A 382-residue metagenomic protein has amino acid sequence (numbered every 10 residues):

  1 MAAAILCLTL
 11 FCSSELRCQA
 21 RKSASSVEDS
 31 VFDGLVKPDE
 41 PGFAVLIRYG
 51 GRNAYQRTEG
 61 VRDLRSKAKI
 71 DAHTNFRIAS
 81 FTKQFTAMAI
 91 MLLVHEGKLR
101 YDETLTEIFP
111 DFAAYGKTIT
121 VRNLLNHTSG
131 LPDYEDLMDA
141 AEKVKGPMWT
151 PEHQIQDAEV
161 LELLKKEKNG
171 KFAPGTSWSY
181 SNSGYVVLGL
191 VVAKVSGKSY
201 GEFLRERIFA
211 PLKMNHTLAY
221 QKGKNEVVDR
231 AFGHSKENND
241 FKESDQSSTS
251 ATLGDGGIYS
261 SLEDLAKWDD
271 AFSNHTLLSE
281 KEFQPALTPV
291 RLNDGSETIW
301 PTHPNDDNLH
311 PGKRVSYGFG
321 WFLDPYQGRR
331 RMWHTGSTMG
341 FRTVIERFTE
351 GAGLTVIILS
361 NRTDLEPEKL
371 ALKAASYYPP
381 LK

Functional and structural regions predicted by a protein language model:
M1-I70, F76, L92-R100, L125-P132 (+4 more regions): N-terminal leader/targeting segments and the immediately adjacent pre-domain N-terminus
Q19-R57, A193-E206, A210, V228 (+1 more regions): Catalytic loop of the DD-peptidase/beta-lactamase superfamily, centered on the K-T-G motif and neighboring
V31, A89, T120, E159-V160 (+4 more regions): Hydrophobic alpha-helical segments typical of transmembrane helices and their membrane-interface/capping positions
G42-L46, D136-L137, T176-W178, T217-A219 (+1 more regions): Surface-exposed patches in mature extracellular/periplasmic domains of secreted proteins
V45-R52, R77-R100, T104, L124 (+5 more regions): Alpha-helical scaffold elements that line and support the substrate/ligand-binding pocket of soluble hydrolases
A54, F112-T120, G130-L137, P211-Q221 (+1 more regions): Secretory-pathway/luminal and periplasmic proteins that interact with or process carbohydrate-rich
Q56-E59, Y134-A140, R205, A219-G223 (+1 more regions): Short, solvent-exposed loop/turn and secondary-structure capping segments
V61-S181, K198, N225-V228, G233-Q246: Active-site-proximal loop and beta-strand segments within enzyme catalytic domains
